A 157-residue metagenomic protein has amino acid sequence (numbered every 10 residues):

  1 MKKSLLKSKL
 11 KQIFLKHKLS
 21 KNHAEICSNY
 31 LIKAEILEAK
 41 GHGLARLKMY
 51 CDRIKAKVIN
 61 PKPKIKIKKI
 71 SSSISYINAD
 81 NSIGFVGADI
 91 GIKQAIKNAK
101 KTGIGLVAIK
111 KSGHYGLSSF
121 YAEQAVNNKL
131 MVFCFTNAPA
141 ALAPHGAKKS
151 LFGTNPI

Functional and structural regions predicted by a protein language model:
K2-H17: Generic N-terminal amphipathic, Lys/Arg-enriched alpha-helix
L10, A95, Y121: Aromatic/hydrophobic pocket-lining residues that form π-stacking "cages" and hydrophobic walls in ligand
L15-K18, I36-K40: N-terminal and secondary-structure boundary signal
K21-I32: Short, well-structured alpha-helical segments
S28, L106-I157: Glycine-rich anion/phosphate-binding loop at the beta-strand->alpha-helix junction
I32, F85-V86, I92-K110: Alpha/propeptide regions of enzymes that mature by internal proteolysis
A45-I96: Active-site cofactor/substrate anionic-group-binding motifs, chiefly glycine- and Lys/Arg-rich phosphate-binding loops
I67-I70, A99-K101, V126, K149-G153: Solvent-exposed alpha-helices and their adjacent loops that cap or buttress functional pockets in soluble metabolic
